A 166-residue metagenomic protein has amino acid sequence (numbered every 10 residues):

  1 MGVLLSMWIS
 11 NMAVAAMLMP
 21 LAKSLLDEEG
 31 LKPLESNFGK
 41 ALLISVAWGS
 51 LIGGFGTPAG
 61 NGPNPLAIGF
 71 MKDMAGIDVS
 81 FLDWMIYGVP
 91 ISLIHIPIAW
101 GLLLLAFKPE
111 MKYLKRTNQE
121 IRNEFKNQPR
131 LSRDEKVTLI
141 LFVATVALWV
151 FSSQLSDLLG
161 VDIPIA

Functional and structural regions predicted by a protein language model:
M1-F55, G62-A75: Hydrophobic transmembrane alpha-helices that form the pore/transport pathway of multi-pass ion and small-solute
I9, G54-T57, N127-D134: Generic amphipathic alpha-helical segments used as scaffolds and interaction surfaces in large, multi-domain proteins
S10, G53, G60, S80 (+1 more regions): Residue-level detector of functionally special positions within alpha-helical transmembrane segments of multi-pass
E35, S80-D83: A generic structural-conservation signal
T57-P63, L148-S152: Specific lipid-exposed transmembrane alpha-helices and their immediate membrane-water interface residues in multi-pass
D73-G76, D83-A166: Hydrophobic transmembrane alpha-helices of multi-pass small-molecule transporters
